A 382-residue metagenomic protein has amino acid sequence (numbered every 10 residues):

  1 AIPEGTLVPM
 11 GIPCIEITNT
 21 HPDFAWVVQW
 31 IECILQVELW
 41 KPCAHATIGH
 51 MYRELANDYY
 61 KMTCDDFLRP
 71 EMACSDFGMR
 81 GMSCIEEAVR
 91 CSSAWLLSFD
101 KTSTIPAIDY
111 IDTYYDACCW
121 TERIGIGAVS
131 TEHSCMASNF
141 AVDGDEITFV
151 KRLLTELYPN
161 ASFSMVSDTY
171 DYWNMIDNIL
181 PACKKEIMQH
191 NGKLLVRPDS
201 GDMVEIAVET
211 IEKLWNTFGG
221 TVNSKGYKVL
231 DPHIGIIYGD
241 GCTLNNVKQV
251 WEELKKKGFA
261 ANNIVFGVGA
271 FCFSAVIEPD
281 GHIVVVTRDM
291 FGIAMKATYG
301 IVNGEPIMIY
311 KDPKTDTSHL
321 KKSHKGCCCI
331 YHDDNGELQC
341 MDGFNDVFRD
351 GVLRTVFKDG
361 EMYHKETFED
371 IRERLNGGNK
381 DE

Functional and structural regions predicted by a protein language model:
E4-S224, T243-N246: Buried, small/hydrophobic-residue-enriched core segments of structured protein domains
D100-C118, N139-T148, Y172-W173, L180-E186 (+2 more regions): Gly/Ser/Thr/Ala-enriched C-terminal appendages of enzymes
S162-S164, K193-R197, H233-I237, N263-G267: Structural preference for beta-strand elements that scaffold enzyme active sites
